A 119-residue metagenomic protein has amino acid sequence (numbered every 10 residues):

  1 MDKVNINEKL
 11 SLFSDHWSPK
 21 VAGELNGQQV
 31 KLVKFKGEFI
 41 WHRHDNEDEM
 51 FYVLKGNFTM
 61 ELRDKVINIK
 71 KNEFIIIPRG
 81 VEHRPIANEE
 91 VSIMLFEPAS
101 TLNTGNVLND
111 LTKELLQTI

Functional and structural regions predicted by a protein language model:
D2-L10, G23, N88-I119: Double-stranded beta-helix
I6-W41, E47: A short glycine-rich, His/Asp/Glu-containing loop-to-beta-strand
N26, L54-K55, K70-K71, E89: A cytosolic small-molecule/anion-sensing beta-strand core signal
G27-Q29, K36-E38, N57-T59, V66 (+1 more regions): Short, charged/polar surface micro-motifs in flexible loops or helix N-caps
K34-F35, H44-E61: Short, conserved beta-strand element in jelly-roll/cupin
H42, M60-E61, I77, E82-N88 (+1 more regions): Short beta-strand His + acidic residue motifs that chelate non-heme Fe in jelly-roll/DSBH and cupin folds
L62-R63, K71, A87, G105: Short glycine-/acidic-enriched loop or helix-start segments at secondary-structure transitions that form or flank
R63-R79: Short acidic-glycine-tyrosine-enriched beta hairpin
